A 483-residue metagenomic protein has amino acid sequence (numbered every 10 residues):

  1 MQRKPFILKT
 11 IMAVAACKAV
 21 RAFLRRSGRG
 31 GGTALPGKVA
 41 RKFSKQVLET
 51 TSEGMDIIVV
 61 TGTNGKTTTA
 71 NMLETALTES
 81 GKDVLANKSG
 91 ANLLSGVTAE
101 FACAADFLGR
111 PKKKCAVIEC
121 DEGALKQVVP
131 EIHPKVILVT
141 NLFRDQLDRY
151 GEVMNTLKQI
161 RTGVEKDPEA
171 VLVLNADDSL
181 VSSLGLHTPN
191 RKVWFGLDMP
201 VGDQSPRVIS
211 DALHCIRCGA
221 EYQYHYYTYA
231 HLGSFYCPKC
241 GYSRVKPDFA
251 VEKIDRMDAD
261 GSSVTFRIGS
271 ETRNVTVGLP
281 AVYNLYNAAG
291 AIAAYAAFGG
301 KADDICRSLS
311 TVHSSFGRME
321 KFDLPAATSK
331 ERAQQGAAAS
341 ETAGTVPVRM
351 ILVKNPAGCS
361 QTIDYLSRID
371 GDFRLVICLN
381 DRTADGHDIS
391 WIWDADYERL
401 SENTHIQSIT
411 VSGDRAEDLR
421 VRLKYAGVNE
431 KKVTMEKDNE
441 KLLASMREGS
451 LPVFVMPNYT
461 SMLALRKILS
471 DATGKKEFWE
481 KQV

Functional and structural regions predicted by a protein language model:
M1-L24, G30-T33, G219, L232-S234 (+5 more regions): ATP-dependent carboxylate-amine ligase
K4-G196, Q204-H214: Phosphate-binding loop of NTP-binding sites
D56, T78-G81, I268-V277, D323-T328 (+1 more regions): Glycine/charged-rich beta-loop-alpha catalytic/anionic-binding loops adjacent to active sites
L73, L77, V97-F101, A288-F298 (+1 more regions): Buried hydrophobic packing segments
D83-K88, N274-V282, V348-R349: A short glycine/serine-rich beta->alpha loop
E119, T140, V173, N287 (+3 more regions): Residue-level signal for inorganic ion chemistry
C120-D145, L184-N274, P325-A326: Extended acidic/charged loop-beta regions that coordinate divalent cations and stabilize anionic phosphate/carboxylate
E131-N141, L232-K246, L279-V312: A conserved, hydrophobic alpha-helical segment in the catalytic core of large ATP/adenylate-utilizing enzymes
